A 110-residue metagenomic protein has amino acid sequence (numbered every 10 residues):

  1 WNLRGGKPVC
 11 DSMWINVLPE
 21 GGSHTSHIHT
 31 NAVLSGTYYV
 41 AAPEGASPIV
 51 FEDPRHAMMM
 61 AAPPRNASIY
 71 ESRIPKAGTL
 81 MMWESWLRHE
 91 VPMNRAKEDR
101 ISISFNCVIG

Functional and structural regions predicted by a protein language model:
W1-K7: Surface-exposed helix-capping loop/turn segments at secondary-structure junctions
V9-M82, P92: Catalytic core of non-heme Fe(II) oxygenases with the double-stranded beta-helix
G36-Y38, K97-G110: A short hydrophobic beta-strand segment most commonly corresponding to one strand of the jelly-roll/cupin
